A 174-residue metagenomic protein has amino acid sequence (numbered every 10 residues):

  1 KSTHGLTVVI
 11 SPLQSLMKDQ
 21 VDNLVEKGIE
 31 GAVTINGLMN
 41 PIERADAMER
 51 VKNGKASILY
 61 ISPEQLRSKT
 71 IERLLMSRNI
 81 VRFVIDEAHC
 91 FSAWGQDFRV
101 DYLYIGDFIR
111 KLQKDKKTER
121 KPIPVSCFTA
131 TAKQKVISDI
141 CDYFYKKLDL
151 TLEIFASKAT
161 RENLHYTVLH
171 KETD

Functional and structural regions predicted by a protein language model:
K1, M17-Q20, D101, G106: Motif I (Walker A/P-loop) of helicase-class P-loop NTPases
K1-T3, L24-K27, E49-G54, R73-R78 (+3 more regions): Conserved catalytic network of the ASCE P-loop NTPase/AAA+ motor domain
H4-G28, T34-E43, S62-R67, T131-I137: Conserved Walker A/P-loop ATP-binding site and its immediately adjacent core in helicase/helicase-like ATPase domains
D22, M39-R82, C90-Q96: Conserved helix/coil segment N-terminal to the catalytic DExD/H
M76-S77, V81-R82, H89-A156: Post-DEXD/H (motif II) to motif III coupling segment of the RecA-like Helicase ATP-binding lobe
T167-D174: Conserved interdomain hinge at the start of the Helicase C-terminal
